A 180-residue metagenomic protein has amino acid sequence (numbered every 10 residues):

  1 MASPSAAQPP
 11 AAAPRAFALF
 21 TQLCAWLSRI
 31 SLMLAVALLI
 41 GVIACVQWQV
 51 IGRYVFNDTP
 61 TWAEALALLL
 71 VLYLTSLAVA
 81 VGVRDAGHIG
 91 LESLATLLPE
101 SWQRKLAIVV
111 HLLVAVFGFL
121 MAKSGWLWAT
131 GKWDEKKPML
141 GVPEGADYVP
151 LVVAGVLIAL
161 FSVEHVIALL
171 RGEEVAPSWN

Functional and structural regions predicted by a protein language model:
M1-N180: Alpha-helical transmembrane segments and membrane-interface helix-loop junctions in multi-pass membrane proteins
